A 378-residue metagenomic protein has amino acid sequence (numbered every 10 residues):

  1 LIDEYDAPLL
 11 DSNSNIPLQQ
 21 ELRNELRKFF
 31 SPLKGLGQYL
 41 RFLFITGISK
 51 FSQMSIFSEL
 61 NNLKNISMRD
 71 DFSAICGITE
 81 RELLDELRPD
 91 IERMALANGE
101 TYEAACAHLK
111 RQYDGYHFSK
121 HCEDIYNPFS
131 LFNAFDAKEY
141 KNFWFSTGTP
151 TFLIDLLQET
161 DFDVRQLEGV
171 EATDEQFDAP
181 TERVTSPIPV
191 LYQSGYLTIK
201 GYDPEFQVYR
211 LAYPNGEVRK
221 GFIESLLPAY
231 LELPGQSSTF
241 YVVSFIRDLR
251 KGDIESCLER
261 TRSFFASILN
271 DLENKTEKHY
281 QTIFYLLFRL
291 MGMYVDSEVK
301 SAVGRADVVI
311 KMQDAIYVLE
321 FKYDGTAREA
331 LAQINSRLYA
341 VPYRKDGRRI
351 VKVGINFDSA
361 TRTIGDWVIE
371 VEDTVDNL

Functional and structural regions predicted by a protein language model:
L1-T276, M291: Phosphate-binding site recognition
P8-L10, S52-S58, A327-A330, A360-D366: Switch/connector loops and helix/strand junctions flanking conserved nucleotide-binding motifs in nucleotide-processing
Q19-L26, Y323-A340: Mg2+/Mn2+-dependent nuclease catalytic core
F284, A306-Y323, R337: Conserved catalytic cores of phosphodiester-cleaving nucleases, focusing on short active-site segments
Y285-S301: A short acidic/basic microdomain associated with nuclease active sites
D296-A302, V308-M312, Y343: C-terminal amphipathic alpha-helical interaction region
P342, D346-L378: Domain-level recognition of nuclease-like catalytic cores that cleave nucleotide substrates
